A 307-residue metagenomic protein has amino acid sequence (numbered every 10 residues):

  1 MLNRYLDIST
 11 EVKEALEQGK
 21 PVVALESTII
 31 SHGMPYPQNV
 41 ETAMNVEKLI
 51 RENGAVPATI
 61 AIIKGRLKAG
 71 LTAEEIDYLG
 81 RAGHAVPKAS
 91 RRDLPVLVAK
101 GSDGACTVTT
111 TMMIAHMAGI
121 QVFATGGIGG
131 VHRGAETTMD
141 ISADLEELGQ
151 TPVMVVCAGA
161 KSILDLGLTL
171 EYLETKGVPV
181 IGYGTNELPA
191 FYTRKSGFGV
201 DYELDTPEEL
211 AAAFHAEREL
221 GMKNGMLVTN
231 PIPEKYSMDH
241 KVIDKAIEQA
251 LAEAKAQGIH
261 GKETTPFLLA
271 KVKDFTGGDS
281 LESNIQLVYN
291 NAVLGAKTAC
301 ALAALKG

Functional and structural regions predicted by a protein language model:
M1-G19: N- or domain-start disorder-to-order transition segments that initiate the globular core
E14-E17, V22-V23, E52, I114-M117 (+6 more regions): Solvent-exposed alpha-helices and their adjacent loops that cap or buttress functional pockets in soluble metabolic
V23-L25, A58-I62, G104, V122-G127 (+5 more regions): General beta-strand structural signal in soluble alpha/beta enzymes
S27, H32-M34, V40-V96, E219-K235 (+1 more regions): Glycine-rich nucleotide/cofactor/substrate-binding loop typically near the N-terminus or early in the first domain
L71-P152: Divalent-metal (Mg2+/Mn2+/Ca2+)-assisted nucleotide/phosphate chemistry catalytic cores
T107-V108, E136-G149, V153-E174, E208-A212: Active-site glycine-rich loop that binds ribose-phosphate moieties when present
R194-E219: Anionic-ligand binding region
M222-N290: A C-terminal functional module that forms or caps the active site or interfaces directly with catalytic machinery
